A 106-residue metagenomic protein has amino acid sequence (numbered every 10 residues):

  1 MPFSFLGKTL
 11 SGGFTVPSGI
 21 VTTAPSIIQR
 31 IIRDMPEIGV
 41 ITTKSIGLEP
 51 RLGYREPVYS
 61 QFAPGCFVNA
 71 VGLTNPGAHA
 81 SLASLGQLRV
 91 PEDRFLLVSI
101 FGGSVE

Functional and structural regions predicted by a protein language model:
P2-L10, I20, P25-E106: Active-site entrance/lid segments in N-terminal catalytic domains of soluble metabolic enzymes
